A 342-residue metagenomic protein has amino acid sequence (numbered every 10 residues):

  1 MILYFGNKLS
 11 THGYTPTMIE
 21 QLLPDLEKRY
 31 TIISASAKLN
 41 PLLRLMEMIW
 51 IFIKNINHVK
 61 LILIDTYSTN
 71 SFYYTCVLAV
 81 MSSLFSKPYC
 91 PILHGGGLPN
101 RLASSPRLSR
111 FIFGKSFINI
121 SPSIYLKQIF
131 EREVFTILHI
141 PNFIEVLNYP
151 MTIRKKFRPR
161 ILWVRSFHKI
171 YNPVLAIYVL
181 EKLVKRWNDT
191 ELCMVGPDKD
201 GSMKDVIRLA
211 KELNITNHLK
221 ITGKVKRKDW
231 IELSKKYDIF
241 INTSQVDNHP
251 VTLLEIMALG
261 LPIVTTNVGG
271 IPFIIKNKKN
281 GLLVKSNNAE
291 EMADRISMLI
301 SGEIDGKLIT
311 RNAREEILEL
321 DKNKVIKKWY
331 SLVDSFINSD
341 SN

Functional and structural regions predicted by a protein language model:
L3-F5, T152-V184, L192-D198: Conserved donor-binding/catalytic core segment of Leloir-type glycosyltransferases
I112-Y149: Donor nucleotide-sugar binding/catalytic pocket of nucleotide-sugar-dependent glycosyltransferases
E191-D205, G223: Glycosyltransferase donor-sugar binding loop
D205-V225: Nucleotide-activated donor-binding/catalytic signature segment of Leloir-type glycosyltransferases, i.e., the conserved
Q245: Aromatic "clamp/platform" in nucleotide-sugar-dependent glycosyltransferases that forms part of the donor/acceptor
P262-T265, I275: Short hydrophobic beta-strand element within catalytic cores of glycosyltransferases and related nucleotide-activated
N277-K278, L282-A289, M298-I304: Conserved acidic donor-binding segment of nucleotide-sugar-dependent glycosyltransferases
E291, M298, D305-E319, S331: A short, well-ordered alpha-helix in the C-terminal region of glycosyltransferases
